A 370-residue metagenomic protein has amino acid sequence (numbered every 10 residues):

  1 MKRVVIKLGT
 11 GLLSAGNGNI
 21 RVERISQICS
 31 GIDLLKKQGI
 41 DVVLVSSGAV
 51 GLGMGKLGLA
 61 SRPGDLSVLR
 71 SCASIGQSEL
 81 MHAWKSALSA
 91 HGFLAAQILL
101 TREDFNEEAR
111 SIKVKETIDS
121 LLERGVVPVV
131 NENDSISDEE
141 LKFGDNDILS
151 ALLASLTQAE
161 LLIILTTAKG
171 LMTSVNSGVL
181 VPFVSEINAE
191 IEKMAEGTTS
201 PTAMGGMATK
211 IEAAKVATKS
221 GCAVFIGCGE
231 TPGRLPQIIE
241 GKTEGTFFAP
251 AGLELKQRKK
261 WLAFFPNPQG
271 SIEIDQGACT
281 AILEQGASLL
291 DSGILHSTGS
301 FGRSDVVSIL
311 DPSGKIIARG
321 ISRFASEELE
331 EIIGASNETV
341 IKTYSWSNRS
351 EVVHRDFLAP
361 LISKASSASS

Functional and structural regions predicted by a protein language model:
M1-S61, L66-L94, I98-S370: C-terminal catalytic "cap/lid" subdomain
